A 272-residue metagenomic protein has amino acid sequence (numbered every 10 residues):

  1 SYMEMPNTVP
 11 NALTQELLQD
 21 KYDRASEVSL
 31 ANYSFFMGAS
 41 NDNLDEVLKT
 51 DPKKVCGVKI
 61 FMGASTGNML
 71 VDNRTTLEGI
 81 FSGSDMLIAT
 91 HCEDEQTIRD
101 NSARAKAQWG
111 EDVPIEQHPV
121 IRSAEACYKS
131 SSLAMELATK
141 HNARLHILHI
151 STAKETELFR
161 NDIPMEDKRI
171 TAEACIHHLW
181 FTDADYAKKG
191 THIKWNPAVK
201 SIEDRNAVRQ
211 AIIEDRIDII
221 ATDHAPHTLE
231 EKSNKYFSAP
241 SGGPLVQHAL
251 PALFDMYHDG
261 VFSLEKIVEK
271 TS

Functional and structural regions predicted by a protein language model:
S1-T97: Divalent-metal coordination cores built from histidine and acidic residues
V9, M62-K154, I219, H224-T228: Divalent metal-binding pocket/active-site signature
Q15, Q96-D112, K129-S130, E155-I163 (+2 more regions): Histidine/acidic-residue-rich catalytic or RNA/ligand-binding cores of hydrolases and nuclease-related proteins
Y33, V58, H91, L145 (+4 more regions): Divalent metal-coordination and catalytic microenvironments
M37-N41, A64-G79, H146-N161, W195-R209: Active-site glycine- and acidic-residue-rich loops that bind and position anionic ligands or nucleotide-like cofactors
P52-V58, S84-M86, H141, I163-I170 (+2 more regions): Glycine-enriched alpha-helix->loop->beta-strand junction motifs that scaffold or abut catalytic
D112-L133, L137-N142, H192, I213-E214 (+2 more regions): His/Asp/Glu-enriched, well-ordered alpha-helical/loop segment that forms or immediately abuts the divalent-metal
T139, I150-D183, A207-T222, P226-H227: Hard-cation-handling environments
